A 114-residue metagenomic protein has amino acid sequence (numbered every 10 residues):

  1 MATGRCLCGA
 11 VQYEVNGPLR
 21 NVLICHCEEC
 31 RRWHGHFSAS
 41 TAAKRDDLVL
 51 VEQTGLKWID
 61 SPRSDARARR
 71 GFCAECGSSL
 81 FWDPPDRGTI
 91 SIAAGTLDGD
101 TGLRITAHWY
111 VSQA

Functional and structural regions predicted by a protein language model:
M1-A114: A short Gly-Trp-Pro
